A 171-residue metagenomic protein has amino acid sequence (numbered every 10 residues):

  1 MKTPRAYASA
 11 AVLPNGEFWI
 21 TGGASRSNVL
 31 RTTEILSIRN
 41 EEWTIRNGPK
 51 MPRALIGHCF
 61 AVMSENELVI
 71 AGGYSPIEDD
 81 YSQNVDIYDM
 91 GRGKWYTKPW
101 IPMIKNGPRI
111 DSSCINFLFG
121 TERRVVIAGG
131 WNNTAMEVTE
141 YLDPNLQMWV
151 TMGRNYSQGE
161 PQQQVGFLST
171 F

Functional and structural regions predicted by a protein language model:
M1-F171: Kelch-like beta-propeller repeat domains
